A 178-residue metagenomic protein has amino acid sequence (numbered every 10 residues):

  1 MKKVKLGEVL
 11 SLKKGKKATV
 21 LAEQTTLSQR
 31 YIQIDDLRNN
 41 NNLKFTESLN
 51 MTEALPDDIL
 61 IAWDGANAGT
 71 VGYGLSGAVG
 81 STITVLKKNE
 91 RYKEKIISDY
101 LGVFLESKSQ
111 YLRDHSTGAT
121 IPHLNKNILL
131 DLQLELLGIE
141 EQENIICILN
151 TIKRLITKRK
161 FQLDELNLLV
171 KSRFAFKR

Functional and structural regions predicted by a protein language model:
M1-K17, D131-C147, K158-R178: Non-catalytic DNA-recognition/assembly elements of restriction-modification systems
K2, G77-T84, D99, L105 (+1 more regions): A short glycine-rich beta-alpha junction/loop motif
V4-I59: Sequence-specific dsDNA recognition surfaces
L21, H115-T117, R159-F161: A short, aromatic/hydrophobic, helix- or strand-capping loop or linear motif that either lines the entrance/gate
S28, Q33, N39-N41, L75 (+3 more regions): Glycine-rich, flexible loop/turn motifs
L37, N50-E106: A short beta-sheet element
N89, F104, L155-K158, Q162: Histidine kinase transmitter module recognition
L105-R113, K153: Short amphipathic alpha-helical signal-transduction/dimerization elements
